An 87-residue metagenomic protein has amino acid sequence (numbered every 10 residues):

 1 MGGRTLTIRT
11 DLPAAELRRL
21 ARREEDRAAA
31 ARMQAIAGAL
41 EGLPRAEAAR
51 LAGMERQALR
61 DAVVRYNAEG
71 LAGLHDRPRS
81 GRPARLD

Functional and structural regions predicted by a protein language model:
M1-D87: Short, basic alpha-helical/linker "hinge" immediately adjacent to a nucleic-acid-recognition surface
